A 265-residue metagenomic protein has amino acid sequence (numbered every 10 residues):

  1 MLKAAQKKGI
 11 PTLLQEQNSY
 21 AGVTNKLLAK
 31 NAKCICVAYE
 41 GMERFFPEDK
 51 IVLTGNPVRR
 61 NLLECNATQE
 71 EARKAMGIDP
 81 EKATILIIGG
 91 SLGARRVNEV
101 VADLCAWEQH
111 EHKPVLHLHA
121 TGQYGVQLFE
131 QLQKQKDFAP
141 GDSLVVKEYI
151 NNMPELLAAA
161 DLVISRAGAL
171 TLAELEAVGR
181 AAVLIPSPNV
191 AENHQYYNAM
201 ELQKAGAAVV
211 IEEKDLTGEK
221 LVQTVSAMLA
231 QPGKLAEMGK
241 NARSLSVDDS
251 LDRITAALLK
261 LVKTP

Functional and structural regions predicted by a protein language model:
K3, P154, L172-R180, M200: Short alpha-helical segment that forms part of, or immediately flanks, the ligand-binding pocket in carbohydrate-active
Q6-E70, A75-E81: Active-site-proximal region of nucleotide-activated glycan assembly enzymes, centered on histidine/acidic-rich loops
K8, A158-A160, E176-P186, A205: Conserved donor-binding/catalytic loop of nucleotide-activated donor transferases
L53, E174-A177, N193-A205: Short acidic/histidine- and often glycine-rich active-site loop of Leloir-type glycosyltransferases that engages
A67-K74, I78-V163, Y196-M200, K204 (+1 more regions): Donor-nucleotide binding loops and adjacent catalytic segments primarily of GT-B fold Leloir glycosyltransferases
K74, K234-D248: A short, well-ordered alpha-helix in the C-terminal region of glycosyltransferases
S165, A181-E192: Short hydrophobic beta-strand element within catalytic cores of glycosyltransferases and related nucleotide-activated
V247-P265: C-terminal alpha-helical cap of glycosyltransferases
